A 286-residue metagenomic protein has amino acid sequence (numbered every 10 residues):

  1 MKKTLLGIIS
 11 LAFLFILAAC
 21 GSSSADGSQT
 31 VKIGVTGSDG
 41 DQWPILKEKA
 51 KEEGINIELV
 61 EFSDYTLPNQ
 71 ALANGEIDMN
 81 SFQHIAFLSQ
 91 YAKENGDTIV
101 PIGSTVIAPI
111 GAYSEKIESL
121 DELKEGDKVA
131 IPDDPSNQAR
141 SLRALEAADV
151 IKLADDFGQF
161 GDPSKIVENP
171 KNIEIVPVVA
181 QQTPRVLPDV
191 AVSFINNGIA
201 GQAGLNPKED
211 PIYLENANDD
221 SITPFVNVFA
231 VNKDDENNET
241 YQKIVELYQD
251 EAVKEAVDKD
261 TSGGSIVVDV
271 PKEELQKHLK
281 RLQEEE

Functional and structural regions predicted by a protein language model:
F15-A19: C-terminal motif of bacterial Sec signal peptides marking the signal peptidase cleavage site
G21-S23: Bacterial signal peptide processing site
D26-S38, I55-E61, D127-V129: Short, well-ordered beta-strand elements
Q29-V31, S38-Q42, E52, V186-V190 (+2 more regions): An extracytoplasmic/periplasmic, membrane-proximal ligand-sensing/linker region
V60-Q70, F157-R185: Short helix-initiation/N-cap motifs at beta->coil->alpha
Q90-I102, I117, D189, F194 (+1 more regions): Ligand-binding "clamshell"
I102-K152: A conserved helix-loop-strand patch within extracytoplasmic ligand-binding domains of the periplasmic binding
P109-L120, P224-N238, K243: A bilobed periplasmic-binding-protein/Venus flytrap-type ligand-binding module shared by bacterial periplasmic
